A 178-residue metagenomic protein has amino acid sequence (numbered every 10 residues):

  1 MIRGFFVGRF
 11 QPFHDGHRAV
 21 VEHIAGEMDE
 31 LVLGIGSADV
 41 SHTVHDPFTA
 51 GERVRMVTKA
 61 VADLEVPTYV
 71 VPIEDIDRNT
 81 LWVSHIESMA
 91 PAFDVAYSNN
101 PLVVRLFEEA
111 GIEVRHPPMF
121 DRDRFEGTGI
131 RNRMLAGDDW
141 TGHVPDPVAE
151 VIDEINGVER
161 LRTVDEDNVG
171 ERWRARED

Functional and structural regions predicted by a protein language model:
M1-D178: Nucleotidyltransferase catalytic core that binds NTPs
